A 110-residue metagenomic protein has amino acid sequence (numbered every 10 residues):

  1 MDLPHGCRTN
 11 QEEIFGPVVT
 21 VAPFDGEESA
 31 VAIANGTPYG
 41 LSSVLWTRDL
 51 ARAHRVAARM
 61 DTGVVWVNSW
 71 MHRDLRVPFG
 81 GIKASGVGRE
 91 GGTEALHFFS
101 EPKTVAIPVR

Functional and structural regions predicted by a protein language model:
M1-R110: Conserved C-terminal structural/oligomerization subdomain of aldehyde/semialdehyde dehydrogenase
